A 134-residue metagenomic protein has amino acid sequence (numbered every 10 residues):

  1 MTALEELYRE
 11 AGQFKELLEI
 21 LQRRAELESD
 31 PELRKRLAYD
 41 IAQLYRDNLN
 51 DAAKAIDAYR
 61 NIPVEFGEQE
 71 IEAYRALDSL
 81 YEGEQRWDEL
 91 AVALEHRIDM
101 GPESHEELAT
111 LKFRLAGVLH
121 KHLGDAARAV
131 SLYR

Functional and structural regions predicted by a protein language model:
M1-R134: Repeat-based scaffolding regions
